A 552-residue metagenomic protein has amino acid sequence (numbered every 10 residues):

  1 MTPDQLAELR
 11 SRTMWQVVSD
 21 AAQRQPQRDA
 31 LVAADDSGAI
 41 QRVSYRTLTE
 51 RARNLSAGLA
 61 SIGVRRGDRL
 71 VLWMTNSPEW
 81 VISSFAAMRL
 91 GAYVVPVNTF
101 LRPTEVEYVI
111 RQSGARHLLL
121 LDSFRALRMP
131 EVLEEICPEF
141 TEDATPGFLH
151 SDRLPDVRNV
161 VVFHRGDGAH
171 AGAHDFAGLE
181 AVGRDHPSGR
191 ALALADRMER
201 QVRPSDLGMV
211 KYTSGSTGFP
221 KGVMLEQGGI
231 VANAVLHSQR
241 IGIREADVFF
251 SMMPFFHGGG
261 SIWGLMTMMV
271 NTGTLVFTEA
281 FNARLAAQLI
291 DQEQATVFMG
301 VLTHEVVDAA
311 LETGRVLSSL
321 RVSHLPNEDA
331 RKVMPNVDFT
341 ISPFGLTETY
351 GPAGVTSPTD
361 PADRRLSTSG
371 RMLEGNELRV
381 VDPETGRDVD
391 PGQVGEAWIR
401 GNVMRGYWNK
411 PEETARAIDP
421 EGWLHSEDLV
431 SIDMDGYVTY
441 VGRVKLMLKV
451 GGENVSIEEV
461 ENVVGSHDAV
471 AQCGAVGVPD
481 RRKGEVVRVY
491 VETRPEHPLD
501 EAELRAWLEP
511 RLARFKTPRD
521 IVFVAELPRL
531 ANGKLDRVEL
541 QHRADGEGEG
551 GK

Functional and structural regions predicted by a protein language model:
R10, Q27, L31-S77, V81-F85 (+4 more regions): Conserved AMP-binding/adenylate-forming core of the ANL superfamily
S11, P26-D29, R153-V157, V161 (+4 more regions): Conserved pre-ATP/AMP-binding loop-to-beta segment of ANL
R42-R46, E199-A232: Conserved AMP-binding A3 loop
Y93-G178, E312-T313, P495: Structural core segment of the AMP-binding/adenylate-forming
L101-Y108, L118-L120, F298, R400-G401 (+5 more regions): AMP-binding/adenylate-forming catalytic core of the ANL superfamily
A181-R184, Q292-G300, H304-L366, E377: Gly/Ser/Thr-rich phosphate-binding loop
V231-V248, F256-V297, D308-A310: Conserved AMP-binding/adenylation subdomain of ANL enzymes
G354, R371-G375, R387-A417, V455: Conserved ATP/PPi-binding loop(s) of AMP-dependent carboxylate-activating enzymes
